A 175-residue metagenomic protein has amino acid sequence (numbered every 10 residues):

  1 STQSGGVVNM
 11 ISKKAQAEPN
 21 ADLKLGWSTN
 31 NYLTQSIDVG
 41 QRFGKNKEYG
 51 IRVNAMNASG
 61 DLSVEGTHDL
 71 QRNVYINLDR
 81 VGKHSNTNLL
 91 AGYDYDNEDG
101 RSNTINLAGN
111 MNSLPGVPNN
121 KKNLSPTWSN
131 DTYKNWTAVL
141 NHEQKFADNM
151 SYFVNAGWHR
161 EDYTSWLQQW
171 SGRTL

Functional and structural regions predicted by a protein language model:
T2-V74, R80-T87: Outer-membrane beta-barrel translocator/receptor signature
A58-L62, Y75-K145, N149-S151, N155-L175: Acidic/polar loop-and-plug regions of large Gram-negative outer-membrane beta-barrel proteins
